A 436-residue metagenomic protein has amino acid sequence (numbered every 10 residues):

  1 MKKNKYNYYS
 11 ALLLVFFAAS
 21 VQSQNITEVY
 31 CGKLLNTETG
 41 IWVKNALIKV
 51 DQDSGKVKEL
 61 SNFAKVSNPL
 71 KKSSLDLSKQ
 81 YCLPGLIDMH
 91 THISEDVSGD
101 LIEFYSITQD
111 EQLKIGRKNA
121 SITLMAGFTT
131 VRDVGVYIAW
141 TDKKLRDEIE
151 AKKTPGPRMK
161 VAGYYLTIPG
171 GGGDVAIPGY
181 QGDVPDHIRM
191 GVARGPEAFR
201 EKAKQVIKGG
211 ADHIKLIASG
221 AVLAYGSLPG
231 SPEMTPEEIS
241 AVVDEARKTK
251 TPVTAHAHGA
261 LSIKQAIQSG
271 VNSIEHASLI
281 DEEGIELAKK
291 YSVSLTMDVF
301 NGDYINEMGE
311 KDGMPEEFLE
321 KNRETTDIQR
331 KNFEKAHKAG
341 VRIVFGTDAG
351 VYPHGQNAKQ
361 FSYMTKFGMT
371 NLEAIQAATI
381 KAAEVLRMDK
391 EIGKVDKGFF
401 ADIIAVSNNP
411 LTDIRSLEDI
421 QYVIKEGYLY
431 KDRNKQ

Functional and structural regions predicted by a protein language model:
L34, T39-L83: Histidine-rich, glycine-flanked metal-binding segment
K44, A378-I380, E384, K397-Q436: C-terminal cap of metal-dependent C-N hydrolases
Q80-D147, A151-K153, P169-G172, E237 (+1 more regions): Metal-associated gating/positioning segment near the N- to mid-region
E95-Q112, D174-I188, V222-P232, Y291-T326: Active-site gating loops and adjacent loop-to-helix segments of metal-dependent hydrolytic enzymes
S98-L101, D142, Y225-G226, I263-S269 (+4 more regions): Histidine/acidic-residue-rich catalytic or RNA/ligand-binding cores of hydrolases and nuclease-related proteins
S106, K248-K250, E317, E324-N409: His/Asp/Glu-enriched, well-ordered alpha-helical/loop segment that forms or immediately abuts the divalent-metal
G116-W140, P155-Y165, A211-V222, P252 (+2 more regions): Divalent metal-dependent hydrolysis catalytic cores, especially in the metallo-beta-lactamase
K144, A198-A218, V222-L295, R323-I343 (+1 more regions): Histidine/acidic residue-rich metal-binding segments in metalloenzymes
